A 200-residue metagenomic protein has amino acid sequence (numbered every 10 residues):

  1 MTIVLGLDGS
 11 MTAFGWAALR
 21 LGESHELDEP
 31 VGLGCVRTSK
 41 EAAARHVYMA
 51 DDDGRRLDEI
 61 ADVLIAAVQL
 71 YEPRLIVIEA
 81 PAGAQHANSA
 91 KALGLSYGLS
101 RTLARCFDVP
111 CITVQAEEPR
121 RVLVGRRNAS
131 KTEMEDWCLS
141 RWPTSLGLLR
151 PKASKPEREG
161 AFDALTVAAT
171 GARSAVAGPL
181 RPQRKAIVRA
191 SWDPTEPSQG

Functional and structural regions predicted by a protein language model:
M1-G200: Phosphate- and other anionic-substrate recognition elements at nucleic-acid/protein interfaces
